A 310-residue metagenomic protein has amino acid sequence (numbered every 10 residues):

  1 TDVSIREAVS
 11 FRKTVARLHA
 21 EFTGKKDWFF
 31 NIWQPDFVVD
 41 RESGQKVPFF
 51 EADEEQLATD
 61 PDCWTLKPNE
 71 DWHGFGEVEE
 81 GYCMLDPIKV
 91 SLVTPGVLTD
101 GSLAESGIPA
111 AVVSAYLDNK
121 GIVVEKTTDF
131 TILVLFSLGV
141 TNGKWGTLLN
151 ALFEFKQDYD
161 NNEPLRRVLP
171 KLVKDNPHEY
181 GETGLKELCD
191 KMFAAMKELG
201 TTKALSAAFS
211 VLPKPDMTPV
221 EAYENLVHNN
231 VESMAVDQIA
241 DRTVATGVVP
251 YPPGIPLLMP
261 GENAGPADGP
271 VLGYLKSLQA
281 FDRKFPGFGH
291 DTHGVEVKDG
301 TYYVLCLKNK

Functional and structural regions predicted by a protein language model:
T1-D2: Active-site PLP-lysine loop of aminotransferase-like
I5-K310: Non-catalytic terminal extensions of PLP-dependent enzymes
